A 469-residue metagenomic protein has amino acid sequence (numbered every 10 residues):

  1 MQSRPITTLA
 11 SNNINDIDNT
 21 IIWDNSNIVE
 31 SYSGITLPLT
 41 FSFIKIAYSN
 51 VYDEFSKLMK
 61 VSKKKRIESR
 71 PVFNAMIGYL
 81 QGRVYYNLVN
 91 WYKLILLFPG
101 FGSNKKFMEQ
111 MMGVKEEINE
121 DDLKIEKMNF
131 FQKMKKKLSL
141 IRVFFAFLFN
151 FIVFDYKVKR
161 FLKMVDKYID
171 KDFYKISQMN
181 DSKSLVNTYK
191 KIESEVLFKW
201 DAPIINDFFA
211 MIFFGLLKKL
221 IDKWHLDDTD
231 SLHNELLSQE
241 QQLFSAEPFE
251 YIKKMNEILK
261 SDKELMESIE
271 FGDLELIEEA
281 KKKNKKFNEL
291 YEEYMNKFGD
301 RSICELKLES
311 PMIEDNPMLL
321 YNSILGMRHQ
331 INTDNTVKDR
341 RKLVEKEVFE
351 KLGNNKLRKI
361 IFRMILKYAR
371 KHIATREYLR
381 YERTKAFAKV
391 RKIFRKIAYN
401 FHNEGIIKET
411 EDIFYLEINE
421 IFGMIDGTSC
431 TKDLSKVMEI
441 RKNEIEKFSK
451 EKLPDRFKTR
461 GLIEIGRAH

Functional and structural regions predicted by a protein language model:
M1, A468-H469: Residue-level preference for non-acidic, small/hydrophobic
M1-V29: Acidic, glycine-rich flexible loop/linker segments
A10, N25, S33-R467: Contiguous hydrophobic, helix-prone segments at protein termini that mediate membrane targeting/anchoring
